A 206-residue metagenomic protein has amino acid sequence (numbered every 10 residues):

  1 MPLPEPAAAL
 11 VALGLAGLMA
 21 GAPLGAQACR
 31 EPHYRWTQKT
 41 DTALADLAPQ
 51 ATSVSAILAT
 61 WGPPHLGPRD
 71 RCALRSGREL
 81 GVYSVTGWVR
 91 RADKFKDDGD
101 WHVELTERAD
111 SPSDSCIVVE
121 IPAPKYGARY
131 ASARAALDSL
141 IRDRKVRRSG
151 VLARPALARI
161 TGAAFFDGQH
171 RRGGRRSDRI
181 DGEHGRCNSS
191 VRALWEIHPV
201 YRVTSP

Functional and structural regions predicted by a protein language model:
M1-L3, A20, C29, E196: Compositionally biased, intrinsically disordered/low-complexity regions enriched for serine, proline and threonine
M1-V11: Bacterial N-terminal signal peptides that target proteins for export
A9-G21: Bacterial N-terminal signal peptides
G25-P206: OB-fold and OB-like single-stranded nucleic-acid-recognition modules and their adjacent interaction interfaces
